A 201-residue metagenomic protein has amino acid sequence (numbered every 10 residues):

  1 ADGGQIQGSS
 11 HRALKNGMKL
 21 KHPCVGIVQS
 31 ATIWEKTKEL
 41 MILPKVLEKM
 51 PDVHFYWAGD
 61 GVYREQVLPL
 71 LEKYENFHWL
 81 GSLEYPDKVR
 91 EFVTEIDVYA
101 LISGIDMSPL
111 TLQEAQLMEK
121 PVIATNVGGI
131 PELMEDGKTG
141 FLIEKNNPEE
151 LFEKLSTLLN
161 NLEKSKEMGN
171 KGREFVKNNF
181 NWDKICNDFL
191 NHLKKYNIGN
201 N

Functional and structural regions predicted by a protein language model:
N16-K38, P44-E48, Y56: Conserved donor-binding/catalytic core segment of Leloir-type glycosyltransferases
L68-E84: Nucleotide-activated donor-binding/catalytic signature segment of Leloir-type glycosyltransferases, i.e., the conserved
R90, S108, L112-L117, P131-E132 (+1 more regions): Short alpha-helical segment that forms part of, or immediately flanks, the ligand-binding pocket in carbohydrate-active
E91-I96: Short alpha-helical donor nucleotide-sugar binding micro-motif in glycosyltransferases
G104: Aromatic "clamp/platform" in nucleotide-sugar-dependent glycosyltransferases that forms part of the donor/acceptor
P121-A124, M134: Short hydrophobic beta-strand element within catalytic cores of glycosyltransferases and related nucleotide-activated
D136-G137, F141-P148, T157-E163: Conserved acidic donor-binding segment of nucleotide-sugar-dependent glycosyltransferases
E150, T157, K164-N178, I185-N191: A short, well-ordered alpha-helix in the C-terminal region of glycosyltransferases
